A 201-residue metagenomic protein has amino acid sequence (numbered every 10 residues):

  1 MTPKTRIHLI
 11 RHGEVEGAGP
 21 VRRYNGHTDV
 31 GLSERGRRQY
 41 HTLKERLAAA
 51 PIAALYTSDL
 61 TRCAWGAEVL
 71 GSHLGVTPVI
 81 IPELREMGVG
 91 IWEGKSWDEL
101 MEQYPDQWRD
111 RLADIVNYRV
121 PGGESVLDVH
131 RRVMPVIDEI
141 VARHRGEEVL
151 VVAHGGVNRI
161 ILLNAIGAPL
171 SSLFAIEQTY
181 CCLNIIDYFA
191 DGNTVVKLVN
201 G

Functional and structural regions predicted by a protein language model:
M1-R6, V76-V79, M87-E99, A142-E147 (+1 more regions): Acidic, low-complexity terminal tails and accessory targeting/binding regions of phosphate-metabolizing enzymes
T5, G13-V76: Active-site-proximal alpha-helix that buttresses catalytic centers in soluble enzyme cores
V15, V157-N158: Short active-site segment of divalent metal-dependent hydrolases/proteases that encodes the spacing between
A49-A53, V141-V149: Surface-exposed helix-capping loop/turn segments at secondary-structure junctions
V69, I160-N164: Active-site signature of alpha/beta-hydrolase-fold catalytic machinery across serine- and Asp/Cys-nucleophile hydrolases
S72-R132, D187, V195: Phosphate-handling substructures
H154: Short basic (Lys/Arg) and small-residue
